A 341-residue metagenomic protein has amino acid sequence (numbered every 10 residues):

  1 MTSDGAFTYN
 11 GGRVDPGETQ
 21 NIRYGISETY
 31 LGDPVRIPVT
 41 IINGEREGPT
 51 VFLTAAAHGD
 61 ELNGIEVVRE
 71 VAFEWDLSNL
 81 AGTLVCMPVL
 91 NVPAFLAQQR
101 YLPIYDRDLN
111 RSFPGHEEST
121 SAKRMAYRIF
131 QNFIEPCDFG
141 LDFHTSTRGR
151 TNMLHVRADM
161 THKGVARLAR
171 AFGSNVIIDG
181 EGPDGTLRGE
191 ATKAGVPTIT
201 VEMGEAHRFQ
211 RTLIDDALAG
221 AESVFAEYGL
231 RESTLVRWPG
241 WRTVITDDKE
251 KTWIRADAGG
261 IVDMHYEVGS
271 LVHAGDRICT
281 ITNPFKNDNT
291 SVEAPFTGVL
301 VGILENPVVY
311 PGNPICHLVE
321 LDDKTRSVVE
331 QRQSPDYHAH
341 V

Functional and structural regions predicted by a protein language model:
M1-V341: Structured catalytic-domain cores with a bias toward divalent-metal coordination
